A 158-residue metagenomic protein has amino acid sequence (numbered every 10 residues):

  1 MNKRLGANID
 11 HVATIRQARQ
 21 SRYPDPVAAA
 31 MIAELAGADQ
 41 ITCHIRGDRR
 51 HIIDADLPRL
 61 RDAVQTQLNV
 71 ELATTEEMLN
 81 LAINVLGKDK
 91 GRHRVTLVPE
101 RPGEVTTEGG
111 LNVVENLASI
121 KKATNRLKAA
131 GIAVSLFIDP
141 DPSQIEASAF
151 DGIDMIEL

Functional and structural regions predicted by a protein language model:
M1-R92, F150: Conserved N-terminal beta1-alpha1 strand-loop-helix module at the mouth
E77-M78, N84-L158: Conserved anion-binding
